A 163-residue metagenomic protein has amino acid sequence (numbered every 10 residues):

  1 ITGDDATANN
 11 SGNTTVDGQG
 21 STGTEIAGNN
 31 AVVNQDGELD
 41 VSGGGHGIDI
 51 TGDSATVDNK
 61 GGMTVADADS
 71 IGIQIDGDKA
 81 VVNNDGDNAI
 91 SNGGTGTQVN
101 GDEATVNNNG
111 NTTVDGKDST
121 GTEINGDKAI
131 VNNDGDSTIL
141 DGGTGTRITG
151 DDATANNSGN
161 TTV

Functional and structural regions predicted by a protein language model:
I1-D4, Q19-N29, H46-D53, I71-G77 (+3 more regions): Glycine-rich beta-solenoid repeat tracts in large extracellular/virion proteins
D5-G20, V32-G44, A55-D69, A80-G93 (+5 more regions): Beta-strand-rich solenoid/repeat architectures in extracellular/passenger domains of polysaccharide-targeting enzymes
